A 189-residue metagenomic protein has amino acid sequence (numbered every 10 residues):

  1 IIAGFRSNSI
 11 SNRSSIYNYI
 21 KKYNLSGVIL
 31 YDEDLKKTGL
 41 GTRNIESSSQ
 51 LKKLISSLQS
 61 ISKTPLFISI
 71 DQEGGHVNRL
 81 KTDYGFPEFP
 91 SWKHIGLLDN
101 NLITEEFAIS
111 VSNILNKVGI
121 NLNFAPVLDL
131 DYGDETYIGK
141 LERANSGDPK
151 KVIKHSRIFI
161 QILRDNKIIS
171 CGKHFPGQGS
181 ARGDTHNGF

Functional and structural regions predicted by a protein language model:
I1-N12: Boundary/entry segment of secreted carbohydrate-active catalytic domains
N12-R13, L51: Amphipathic coiled-coil/heptad-repeat helices and related helical stalk/stem segments that mediate oligomerization
S15-I16, V111, F159: Residues within well-ordered alpha-helices
Y19, I29-V152, H174, G179-F189: Enzymes and membrane/adaptor proteins characterized by extended Gly/Ser/Thr/Asp/Glu-rich, aromatic-dotted
Y23-S26: Glycine-enriched alpha-helix->loop->beta-strand junction motifs that scaffold or abut catalytic
I61-P65, R157, K167: Generic hydrophobic-segment detector
K154-I158, I162-N166, G172: Metal-dependent enolase-superfamily TIM-barrel catalytic cores that perform enediolate-based chemistry
